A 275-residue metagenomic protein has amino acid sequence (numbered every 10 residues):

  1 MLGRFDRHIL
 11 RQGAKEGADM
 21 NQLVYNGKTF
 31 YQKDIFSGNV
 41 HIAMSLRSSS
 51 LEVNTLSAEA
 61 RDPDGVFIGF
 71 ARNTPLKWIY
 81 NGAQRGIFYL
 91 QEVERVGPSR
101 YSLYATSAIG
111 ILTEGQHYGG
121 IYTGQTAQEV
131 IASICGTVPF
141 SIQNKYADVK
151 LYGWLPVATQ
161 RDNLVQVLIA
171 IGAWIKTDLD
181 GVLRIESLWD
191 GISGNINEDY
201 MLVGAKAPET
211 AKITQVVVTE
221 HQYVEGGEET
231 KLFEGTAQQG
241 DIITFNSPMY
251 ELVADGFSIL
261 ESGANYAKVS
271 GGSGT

Functional and structural regions predicted by a protein language model:
M1-G38, G194: Polar/acidic, low-complexity leader/linker segments enriched in S/T/G and N/D
M1-L2, D6-I9, R85, E92-L112 (+2 more regions): Short beta-strand-centered interaction patches in the first periplasmic/extracellular domains of large envelope
L2, N21, Y25, R61-S141 (+5 more regions): Surface-exposed cap/loop segments at beta↔alpha junctions
K33, G38-F70: Acidic, glycine-rich low-complexity segments with interspersed aromatic residues
S37-S48, Q91-R95, F257-L260: Short amphipathic beta-strand and strand-loop transition segments with alternating hydrophobic
S49-A58, A105, H117-S141, L155-L179: Amphipathic, non-transmembrane alpha-helical segments in extracytoplasmic/periplasmic proteins
I243-I259: Change to "...patches in solvent-exposed regions of secreted, membrane-anchored, or virion-exposed structural
